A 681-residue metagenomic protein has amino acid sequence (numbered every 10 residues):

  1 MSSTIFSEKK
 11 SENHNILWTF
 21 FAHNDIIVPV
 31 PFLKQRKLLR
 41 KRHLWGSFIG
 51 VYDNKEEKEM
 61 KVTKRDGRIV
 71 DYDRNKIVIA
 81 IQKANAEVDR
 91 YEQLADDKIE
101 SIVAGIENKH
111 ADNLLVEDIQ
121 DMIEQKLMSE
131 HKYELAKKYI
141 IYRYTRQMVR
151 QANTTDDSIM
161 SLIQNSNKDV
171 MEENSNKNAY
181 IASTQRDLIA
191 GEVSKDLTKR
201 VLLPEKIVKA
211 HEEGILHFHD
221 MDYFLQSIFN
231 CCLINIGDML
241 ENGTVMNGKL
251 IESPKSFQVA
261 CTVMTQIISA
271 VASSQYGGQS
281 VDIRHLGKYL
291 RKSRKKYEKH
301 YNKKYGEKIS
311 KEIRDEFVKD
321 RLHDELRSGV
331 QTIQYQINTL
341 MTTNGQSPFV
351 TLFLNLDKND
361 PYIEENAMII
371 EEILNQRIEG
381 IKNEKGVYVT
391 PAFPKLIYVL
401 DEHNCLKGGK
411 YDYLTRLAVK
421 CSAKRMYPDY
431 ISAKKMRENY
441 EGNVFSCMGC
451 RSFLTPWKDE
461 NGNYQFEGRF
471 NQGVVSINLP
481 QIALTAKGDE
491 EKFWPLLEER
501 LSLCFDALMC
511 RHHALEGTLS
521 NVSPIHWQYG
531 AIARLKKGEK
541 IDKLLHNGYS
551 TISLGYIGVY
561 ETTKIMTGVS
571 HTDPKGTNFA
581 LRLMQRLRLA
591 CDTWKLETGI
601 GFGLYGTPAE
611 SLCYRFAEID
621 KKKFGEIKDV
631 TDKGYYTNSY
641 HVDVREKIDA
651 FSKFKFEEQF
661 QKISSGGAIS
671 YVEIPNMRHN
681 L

Functional and structural regions predicted by a protein language model:
T4, I16-I27, K34, R40 (+1 more regions): Short, positively charged and aromatic/hydrophobic N-terminal segments
F48-L162, S166: Charged, amphipathic alpha-helical regulatory modules used for macromolecular assembly or allosteric control
I77, I81, L286, L290 (+1 more regions): Buried hydrophobic packing segments
M148-V149, D156-G548, V569, D573-L681: Conserved catalytic cores of very large enzyme subunits
L354, I552-I565, Q585: Contiguous, well-ordered alpha-helical segments that form the cores/surfaces of helical PPI scaffolds
